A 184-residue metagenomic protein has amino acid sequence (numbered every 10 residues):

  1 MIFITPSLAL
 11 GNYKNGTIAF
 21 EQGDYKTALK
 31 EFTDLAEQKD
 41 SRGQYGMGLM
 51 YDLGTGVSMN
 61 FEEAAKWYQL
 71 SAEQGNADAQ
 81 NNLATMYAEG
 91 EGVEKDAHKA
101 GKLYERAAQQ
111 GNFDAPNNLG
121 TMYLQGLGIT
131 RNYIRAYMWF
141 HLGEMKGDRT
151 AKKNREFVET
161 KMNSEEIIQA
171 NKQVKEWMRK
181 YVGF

Functional and structural regions predicted by a protein language model:
I4-E31, L35, R42: N-terminal leader/linker segments that initiate helical-solenoid repeat arrays
N12-A19, E31, G46-L53, N82-E89 (+5 more regions): Hydrophobic face of amphipathic alpha-helices that form TPR/SEL1-like repeat modules and related alpha-solenoid
N15, R149-F184: Terminal, low-structured helical/coil segments at or just beyond the last alpha-helical repeat
F20-D24, E37-D40, L53-T55, N60 (+9 more regions): Short helix-capping/linker turns of helical repeat alpha-solenoids
G46, E63-K66, N76, N81-N82 (+3 more regions): Asparagine/serine/threonine-enriched low-complexity, disordered tracts, especially those forming N-linked glycosylation
